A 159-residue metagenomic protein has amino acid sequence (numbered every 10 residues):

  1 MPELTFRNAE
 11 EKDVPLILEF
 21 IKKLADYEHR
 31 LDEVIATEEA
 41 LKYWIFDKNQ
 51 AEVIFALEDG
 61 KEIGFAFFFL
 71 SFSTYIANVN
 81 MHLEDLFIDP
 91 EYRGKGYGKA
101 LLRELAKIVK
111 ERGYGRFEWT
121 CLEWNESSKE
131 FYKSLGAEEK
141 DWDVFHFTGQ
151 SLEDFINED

Functional and structural regions predicted by a protein language model:
T5-I17: A short beta-loop-alpha structural element at the N-terminal edge of CoA-dependent acyl/N-acetyltransferase catalytic
L18-Y43: Conserved GNAT-fold acetyl-CoA-binding loop/helix
Y43-F55, H82: A short helix-loop-beta-strand connector motif used in the catalytic cores of GNAT acetyltransferases and, in some
F55, K61-L70: Conserved beta-strand in the GNAT
Y92, G96-E104: Conserved acetyl-CoA pyrophosphate-binding loop and the N-cap/start of the following alpha-helix in GNAT-like
K110-T120: Conserved GNAT acetyl-CoA-binding A-motif
Y114, K133-W142: Conserved acetyl-CoA-binding loop of GNAT-fold acetyltransferases
W119-S128, H146-Q150: Conserved beta-strand-loop-alpha-helix junction that forms the acyl-donor binding cleft
